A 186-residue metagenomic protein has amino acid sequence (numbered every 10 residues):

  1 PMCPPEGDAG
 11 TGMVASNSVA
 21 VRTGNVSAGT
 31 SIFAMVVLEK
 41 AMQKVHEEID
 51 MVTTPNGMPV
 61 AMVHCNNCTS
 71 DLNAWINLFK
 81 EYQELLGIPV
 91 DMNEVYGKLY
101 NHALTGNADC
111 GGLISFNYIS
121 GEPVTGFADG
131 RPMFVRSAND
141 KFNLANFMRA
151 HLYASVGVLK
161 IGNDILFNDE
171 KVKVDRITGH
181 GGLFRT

Functional and structural regions predicted by a protein language model:
P1-T186: Active-site core segments that coordinate phosphate-bearing ligands/cofactors across diverse enzyme families
